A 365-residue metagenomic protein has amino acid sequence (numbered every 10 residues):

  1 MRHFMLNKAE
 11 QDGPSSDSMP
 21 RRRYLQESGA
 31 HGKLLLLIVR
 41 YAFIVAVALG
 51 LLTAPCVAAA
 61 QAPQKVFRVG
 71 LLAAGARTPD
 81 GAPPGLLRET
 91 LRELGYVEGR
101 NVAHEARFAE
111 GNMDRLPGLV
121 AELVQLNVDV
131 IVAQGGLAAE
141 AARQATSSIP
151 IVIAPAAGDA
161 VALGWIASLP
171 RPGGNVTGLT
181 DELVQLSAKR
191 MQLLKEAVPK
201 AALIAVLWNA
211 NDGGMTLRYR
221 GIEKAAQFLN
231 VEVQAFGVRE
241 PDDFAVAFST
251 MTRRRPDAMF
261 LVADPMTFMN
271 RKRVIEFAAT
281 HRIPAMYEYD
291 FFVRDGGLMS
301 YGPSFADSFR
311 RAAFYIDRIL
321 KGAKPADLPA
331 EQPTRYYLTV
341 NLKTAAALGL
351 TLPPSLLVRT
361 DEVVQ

Functional and structural regions predicted by a protein language model:
M1-Q365: Short hydrophobic alpha-helices and adjacent helix-cap/hinge residues
